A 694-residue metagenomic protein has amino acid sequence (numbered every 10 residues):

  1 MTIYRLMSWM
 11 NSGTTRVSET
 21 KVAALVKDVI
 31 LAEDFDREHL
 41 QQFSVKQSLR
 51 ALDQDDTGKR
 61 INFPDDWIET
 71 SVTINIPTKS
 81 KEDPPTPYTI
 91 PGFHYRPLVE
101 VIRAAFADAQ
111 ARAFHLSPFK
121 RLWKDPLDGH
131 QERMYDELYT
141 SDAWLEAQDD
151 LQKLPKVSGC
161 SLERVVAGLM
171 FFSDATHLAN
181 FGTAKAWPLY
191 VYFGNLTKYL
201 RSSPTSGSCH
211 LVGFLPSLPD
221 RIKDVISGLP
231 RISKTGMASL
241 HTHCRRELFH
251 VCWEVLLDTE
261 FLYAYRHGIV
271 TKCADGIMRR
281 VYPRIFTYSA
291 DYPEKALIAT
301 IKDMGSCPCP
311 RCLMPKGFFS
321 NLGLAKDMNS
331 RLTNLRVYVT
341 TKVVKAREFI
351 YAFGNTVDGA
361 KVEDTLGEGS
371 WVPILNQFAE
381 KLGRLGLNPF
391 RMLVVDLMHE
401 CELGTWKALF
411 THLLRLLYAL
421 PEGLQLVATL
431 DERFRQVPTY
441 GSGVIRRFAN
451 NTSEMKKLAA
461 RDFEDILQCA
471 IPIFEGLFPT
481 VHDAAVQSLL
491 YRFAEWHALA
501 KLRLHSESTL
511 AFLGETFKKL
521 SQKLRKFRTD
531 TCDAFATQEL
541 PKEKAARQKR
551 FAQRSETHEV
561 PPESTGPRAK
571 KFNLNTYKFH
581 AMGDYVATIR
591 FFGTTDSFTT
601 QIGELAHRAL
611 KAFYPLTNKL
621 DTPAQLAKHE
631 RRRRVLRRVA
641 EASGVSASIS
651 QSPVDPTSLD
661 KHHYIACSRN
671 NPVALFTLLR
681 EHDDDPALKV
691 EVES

Functional and structural regions predicted by a protein language model:
M1-T70: N-terminal regions that are enriched for targeting/export leaders and immediately downstream pro/stem segments
N11, R16, A23, L31-D34 (+5 more regions): Subunit-assembly interface segments of extracellular/virion macromolecular structures
L25, D174, L256, C309 (+2 more regions): Short, conserved catalytic/metal-binding motifs centered on acidic residues
V29, E33, N195-T197, T259-G268 (+9 more regions): A generic secondary-structure signal for well-formed alpha-helical elements
E38-Q47, Y265-P283, K326, D483-Y491 (+1 more regions): Short, glycine/acidic-rich hinge or "gate" loops at secondary-structure transitions that mediate conformational
L49-C160, D396, G404-S694: Terminal interaction-prone segments of large eukaryotic proteins
E69-T242, V251, V255, Y263 (+1 more regions): Internal mixed beta-strand/loop scaffold within catalytic domains of large alpha/beta enzymes
P219-R246, H250-E254, D258-E464, C469: Domain-level detector for long, ordered catalytic/regulatory cores in large eukaryotic signaling and trafficking
